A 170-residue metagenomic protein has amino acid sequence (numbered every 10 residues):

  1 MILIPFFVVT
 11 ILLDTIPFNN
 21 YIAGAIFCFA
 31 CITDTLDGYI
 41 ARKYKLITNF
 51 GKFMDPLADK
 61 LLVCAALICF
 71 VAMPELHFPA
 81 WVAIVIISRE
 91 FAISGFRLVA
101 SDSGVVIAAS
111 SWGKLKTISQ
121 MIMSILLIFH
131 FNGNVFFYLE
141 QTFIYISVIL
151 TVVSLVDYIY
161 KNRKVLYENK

Functional and structural regions predicted by a protein language model:
M1-K170: Alpha-helical transmembrane bundles and membrane-interface segments of multipass inner-membrane proteins
